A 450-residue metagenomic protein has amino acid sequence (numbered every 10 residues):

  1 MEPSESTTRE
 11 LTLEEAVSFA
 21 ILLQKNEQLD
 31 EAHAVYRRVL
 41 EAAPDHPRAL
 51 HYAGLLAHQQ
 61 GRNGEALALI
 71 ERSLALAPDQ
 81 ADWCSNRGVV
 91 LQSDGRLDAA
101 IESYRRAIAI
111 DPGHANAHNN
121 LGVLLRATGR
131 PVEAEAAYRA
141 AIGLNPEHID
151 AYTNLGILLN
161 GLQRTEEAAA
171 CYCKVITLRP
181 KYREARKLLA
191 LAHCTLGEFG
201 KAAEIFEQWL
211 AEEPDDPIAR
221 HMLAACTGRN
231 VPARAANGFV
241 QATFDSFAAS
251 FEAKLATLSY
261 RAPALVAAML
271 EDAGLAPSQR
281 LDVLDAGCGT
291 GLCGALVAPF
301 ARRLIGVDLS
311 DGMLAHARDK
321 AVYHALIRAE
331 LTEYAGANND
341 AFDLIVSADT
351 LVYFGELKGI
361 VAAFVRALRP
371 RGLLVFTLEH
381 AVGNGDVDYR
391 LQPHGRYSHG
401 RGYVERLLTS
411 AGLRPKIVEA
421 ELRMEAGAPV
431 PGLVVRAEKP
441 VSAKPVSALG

Functional and structural regions predicted by a protein language model:
V17-K25, R48-Q59, D82-S93, N116-A127 (+3 more regions): Conserved alpha-helical positions within TPR/SEL1-like repeat arrays
L284, C288-Y334: Class I SAM-dependent methyltransferase SAM/SAH-binding core
G336-I345: A short acidic, Gly/Pro-enriched loop at the edge of an enzyme's catalytic core that lines a small-molecule cofactor
K358-P370: A short glycine-rich, Lys/Arg-flanked "PGG" loop and its adjoining helix->strand segment in the class I
F376-R396: Short, glycine-/aromatic-enriched active-site segment of Class I SAM-dependent methyltransferases
